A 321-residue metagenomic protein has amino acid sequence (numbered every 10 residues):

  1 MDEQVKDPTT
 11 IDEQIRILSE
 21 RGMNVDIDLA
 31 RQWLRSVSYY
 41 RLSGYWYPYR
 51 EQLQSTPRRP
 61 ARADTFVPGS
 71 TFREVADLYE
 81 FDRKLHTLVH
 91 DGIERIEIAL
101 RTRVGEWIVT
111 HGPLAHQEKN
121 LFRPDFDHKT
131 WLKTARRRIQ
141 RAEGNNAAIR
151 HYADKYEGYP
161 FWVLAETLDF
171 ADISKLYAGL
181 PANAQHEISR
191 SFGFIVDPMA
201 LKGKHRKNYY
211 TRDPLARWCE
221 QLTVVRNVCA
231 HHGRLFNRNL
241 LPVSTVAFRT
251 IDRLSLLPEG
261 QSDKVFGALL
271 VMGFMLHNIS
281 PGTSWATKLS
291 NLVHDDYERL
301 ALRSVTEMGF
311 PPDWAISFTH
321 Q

Functional and structural regions predicted by a protein language model:
M1-Q321: Long, contiguous internal "core" modules enriched in hydrophobic/ aromatic residues
